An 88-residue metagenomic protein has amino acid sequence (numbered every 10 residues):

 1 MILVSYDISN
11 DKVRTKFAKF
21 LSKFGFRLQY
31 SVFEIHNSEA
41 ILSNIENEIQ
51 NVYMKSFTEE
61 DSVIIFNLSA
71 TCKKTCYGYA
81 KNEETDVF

Functional and structural regions predicted by a protein language model:
M1-I41: Extended, hydrophobic alpha-helical segments
L3, E34, S43, N47 (+2 more regions): Alpha-helix boundary/capping detector
N10, K23-F26, E46, A70-C72 (+1 more regions): Short linear sequence motifs
D11, S31, N37-N47, V52 (+2 more regions): Positively charged, polar, low-complexity stretches
K16, L21-G25, Y30, N51-S56 (+2 more regions): Short, flexible coil/linker segments at or flanking structured domains
Y53-F88: C-terminal structural segments of small proteins and small subunits
